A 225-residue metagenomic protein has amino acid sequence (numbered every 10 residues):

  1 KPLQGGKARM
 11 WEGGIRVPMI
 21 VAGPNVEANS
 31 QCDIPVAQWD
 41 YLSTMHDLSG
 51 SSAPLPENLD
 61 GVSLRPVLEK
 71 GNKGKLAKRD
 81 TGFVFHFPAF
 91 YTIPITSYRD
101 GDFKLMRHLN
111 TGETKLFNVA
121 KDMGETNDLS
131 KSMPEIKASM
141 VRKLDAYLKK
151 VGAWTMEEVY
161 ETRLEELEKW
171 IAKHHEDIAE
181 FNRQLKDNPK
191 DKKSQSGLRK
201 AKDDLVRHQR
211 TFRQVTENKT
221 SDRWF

Functional and structural regions predicted by a protein language model:
K1-M10, V26-A28, I34, W39-V119 (+1 more regions): C-terminal cap/loop subdomain of S1 sulfatases and analogous C-terminal strand-loop tails that border
G13: Ligand-binding/active-site lining segments
M19-V21: Short glycine- and hydrophobic/aromatic-rich loop-to-beta-strand nucleating segment in the catalytic cores
A28-Q31, T126, S130: Active-site oxyanion-binding pockets that recognize sulfate/phosphate
Y41, N110-E113, V119, N127-F225: Long, internal low-complexity/basic segments
D122: Intrinsically disordered, low-complexity polar regions and short flexible loop motifs
